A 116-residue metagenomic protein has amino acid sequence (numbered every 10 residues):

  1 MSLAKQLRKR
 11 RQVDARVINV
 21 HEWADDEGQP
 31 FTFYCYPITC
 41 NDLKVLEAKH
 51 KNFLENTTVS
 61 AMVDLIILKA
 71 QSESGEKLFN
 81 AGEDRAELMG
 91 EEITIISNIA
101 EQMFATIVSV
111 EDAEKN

Functional and structural regions predicted by a protein language model:
M1-D14: Extended acidic low-complexity intrinsically disordered regions
A4, I18-H21, A48, E114-K115: Generic cytosolic/nucleocytoplasmic N-terminal low-complexity/intrinsically disordered segments
R11, A15-I18, Y36, T57: Residue-level marker of intrinsically disordered, low-complexity segments enriched for small/polar residues
D14-G28: Short acidic-hydrophobic surface loop/beta-edge motif
E27-N116: Short, surface-exposed, charged amphipathic helix/loop patches that serve as local interaction elements
